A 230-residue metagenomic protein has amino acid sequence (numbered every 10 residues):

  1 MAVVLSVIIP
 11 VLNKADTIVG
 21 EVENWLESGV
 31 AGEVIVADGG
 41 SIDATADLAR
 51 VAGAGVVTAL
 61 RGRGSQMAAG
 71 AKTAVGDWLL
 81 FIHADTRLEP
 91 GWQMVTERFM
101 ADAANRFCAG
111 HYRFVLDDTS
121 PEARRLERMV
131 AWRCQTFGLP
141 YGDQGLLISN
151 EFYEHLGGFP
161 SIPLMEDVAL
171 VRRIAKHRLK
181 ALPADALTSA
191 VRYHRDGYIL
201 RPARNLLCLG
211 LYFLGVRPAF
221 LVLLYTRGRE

Functional and structural regions predicted by a protein language model:
V4-S6, E33, A169: Cell-envelope/extracellular polymer assembly enzymes that use nucleotide-activated donors
I8, N13-E27: Short, well-formed alpha-helical segments that are part of the catalytic scaffolds of diverse glycosyltransferases
D16-G20, D43-A52, G91: Acidic helix N-cap motif at the loop->helix transition within catalytic regions of sugar-transfer enzymes
D38-A46, T86: A conserved acidic beta->alpha catalytic loop
T58-A74: Glycine-rich, basic loop-to-helix element that forms the pyrophosphate-binding segment of sugar-nucleotide handling
L79: Short aromatic/hydrophobic "clamp" motif used to bind/position activated sugar donors
G91-E122: Conserved donor NDP-sugar-binding/catalytic core segment of glycosyltransferases
R172-E230: Hydrophobic helical membrane-anchoring modules
